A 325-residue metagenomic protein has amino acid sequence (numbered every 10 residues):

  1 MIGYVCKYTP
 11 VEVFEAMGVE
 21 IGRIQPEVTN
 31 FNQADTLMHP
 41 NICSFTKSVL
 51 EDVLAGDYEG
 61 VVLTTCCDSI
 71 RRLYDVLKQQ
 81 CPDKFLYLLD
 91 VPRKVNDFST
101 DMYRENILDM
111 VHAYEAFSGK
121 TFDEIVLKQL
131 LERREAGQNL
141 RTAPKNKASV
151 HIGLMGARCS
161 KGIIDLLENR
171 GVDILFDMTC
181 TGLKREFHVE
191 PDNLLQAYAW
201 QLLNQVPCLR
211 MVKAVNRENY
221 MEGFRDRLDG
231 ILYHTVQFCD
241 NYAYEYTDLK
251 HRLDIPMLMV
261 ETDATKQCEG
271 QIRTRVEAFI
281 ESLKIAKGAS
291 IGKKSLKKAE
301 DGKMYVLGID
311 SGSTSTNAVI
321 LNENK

Functional and structural regions predicted by a protein language model:
G3, G153, Y305-I309: Conserved beta-strand elements of the Class I
V5-Q25, M155-E222: Redox- and metal-dependent alpha/beta enzyme cores, enriched for Fe-S-associated oxidoreductases and cofactor-handling
T36-L54, P207-E222: Glycine-rich, highly charged phosphate/nucleotide-binding loops
F45-A116: Acidic/His-rich segments in extracytoplasmic proteins that coordinate ligands and/or metal ions
L89-H151, G156-C159: Electropositive, gly/pro-rich neighborhoods at or near active sites that engage anionic ligands
R217-D254, E261: C-terminal hydrophobic structural anchor segments that stabilize assembly/packing rather than catalytic chemistry
T247-S295: Peripheral docking tails and interdomain loops at the edges of cofactor- or intermediate-handling domains
E300-E323: Gly/Thr-rich phosphate-binding beta-strand-loop-beta motif of the actin/hexokinase/Hsp70
